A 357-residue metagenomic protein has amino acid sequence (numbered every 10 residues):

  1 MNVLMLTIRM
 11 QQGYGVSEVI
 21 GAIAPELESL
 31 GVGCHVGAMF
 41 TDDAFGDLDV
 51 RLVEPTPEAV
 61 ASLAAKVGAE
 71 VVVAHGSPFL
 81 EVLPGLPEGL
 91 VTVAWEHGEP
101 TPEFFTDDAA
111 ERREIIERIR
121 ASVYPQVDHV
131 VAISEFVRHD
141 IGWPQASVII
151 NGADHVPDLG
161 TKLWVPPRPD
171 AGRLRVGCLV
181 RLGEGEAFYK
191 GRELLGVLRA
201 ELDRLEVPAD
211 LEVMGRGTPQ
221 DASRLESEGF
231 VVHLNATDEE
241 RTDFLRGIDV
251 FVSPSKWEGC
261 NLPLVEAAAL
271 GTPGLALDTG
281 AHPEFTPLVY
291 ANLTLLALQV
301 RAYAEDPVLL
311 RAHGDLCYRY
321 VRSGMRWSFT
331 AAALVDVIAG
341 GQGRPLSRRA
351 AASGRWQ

Functional and structural regions predicted by a protein language model:
V71-V73, L86-F105, R112, V131: Active-site proximal beta-strand in glycosyltransferases
E99-P100, A110-V130: Membrane-proximal helix-turn-helix segments that form the acceptor-binding/catalytic region of lipid-linked
G142-P144, G152-R173: Acidic anion/phosphate-binding donor-loop and adjacent secondary structure in glycosyltransferase catalytic cores
L163-W164, V308-A339, G343-L346, A351 (+1 more regions): A charged, aromatic-enriched C-terminal amphipathic alpha-helix characteristic of glycosyltransferases across folds
P167-K190, G196-R199: Conserved donor-binding/catalytic core segment of Leloir-type glycosyltransferases
Q220-T237: Nucleotide-activated donor-binding/catalytic signature segment of Leloir-type glycosyltransferases, i.e., the conserved
K256: Aromatic "clamp/platform" in nucleotide-sugar-dependent glycosyltransferases that forms part of the donor/acceptor
L264, P273-A276: Short hydrophobic beta-strand element within catalytic cores of glycosyltransferases and related nucleotide-activated
